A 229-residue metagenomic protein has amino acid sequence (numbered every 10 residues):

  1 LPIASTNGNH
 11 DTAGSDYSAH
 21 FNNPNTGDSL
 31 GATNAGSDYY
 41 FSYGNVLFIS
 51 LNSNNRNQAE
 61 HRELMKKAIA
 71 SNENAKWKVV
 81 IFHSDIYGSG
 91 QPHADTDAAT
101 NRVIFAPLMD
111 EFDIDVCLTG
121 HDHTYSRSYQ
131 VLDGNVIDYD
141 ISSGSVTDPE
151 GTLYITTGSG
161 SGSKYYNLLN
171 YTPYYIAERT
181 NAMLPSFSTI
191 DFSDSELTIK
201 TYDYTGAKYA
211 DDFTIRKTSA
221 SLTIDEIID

Functional and structural regions predicted by a protein language model:
L1-N74, A99, I104, Y129-G158 (+2 more regions): Extended active-site neighborhood of metal-dependent phosphoesterases/phosphodiesterases
P2-N9, N52, V79-H83, M109-S126 (+1 more regions): Active-site neighborhood of phospho(di)ester-bond hydrolases with catalytic His/Asp-centered motifs
D11-T12, N54-R56, D85-Y87, H123-Y125 (+3 more regions): Short, solvent-exposed loop/turn segments at secondary-structure junctions
Y43, E111-F112, P149, D194: Short, well-ordered coil/turn elements that cap or connect secondary structure elements
A75-T119, I137: Active-site-proximal segments of metal-dependent phosphoesterases and phosphodiesterases across multiple
Q91-P92, S128-Q130: A short acidic (Asp/Glu
K164-D229: A short C-terminal boundary segment appended to hydrolase-like catalytic domains
